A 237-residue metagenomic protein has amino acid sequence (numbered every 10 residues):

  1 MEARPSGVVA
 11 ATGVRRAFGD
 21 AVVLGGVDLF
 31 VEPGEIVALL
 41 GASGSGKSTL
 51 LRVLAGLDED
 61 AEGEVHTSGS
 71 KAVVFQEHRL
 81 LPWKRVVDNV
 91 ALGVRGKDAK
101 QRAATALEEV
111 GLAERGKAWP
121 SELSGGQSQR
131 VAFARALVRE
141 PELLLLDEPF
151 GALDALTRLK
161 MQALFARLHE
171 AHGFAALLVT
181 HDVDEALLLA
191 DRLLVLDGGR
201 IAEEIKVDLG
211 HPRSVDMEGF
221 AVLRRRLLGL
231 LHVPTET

Functional and structural regions predicted by a protein language model:
V9-A11, L24-G26: Conserved structural motif at the start of ABC-family nucleotide-binding domains
L40-A42: The feature captures the beta-strand-to-loop junction immediately N-terminal to the Walker
A55: Helix-to-loop junction immediately C-terminal to a conserved catalytic motif
V87-R95, K100, K206: Short helical segment in ABC ATPase nucleotide-binding domains corresponding to the A-loop/adjacent helical element
D98-R115, R167: Conserved ABC ATPase "signature" region
W119-L123, Q127: Conserved ABC ATPase signature
F133: Hydrophobic anchor residue at the start of the ABC signature
V138-E142: A short, proline-enriched helix->beta-strand linker immediately N-terminal to the Walker B motif in ABC-type P-loop
